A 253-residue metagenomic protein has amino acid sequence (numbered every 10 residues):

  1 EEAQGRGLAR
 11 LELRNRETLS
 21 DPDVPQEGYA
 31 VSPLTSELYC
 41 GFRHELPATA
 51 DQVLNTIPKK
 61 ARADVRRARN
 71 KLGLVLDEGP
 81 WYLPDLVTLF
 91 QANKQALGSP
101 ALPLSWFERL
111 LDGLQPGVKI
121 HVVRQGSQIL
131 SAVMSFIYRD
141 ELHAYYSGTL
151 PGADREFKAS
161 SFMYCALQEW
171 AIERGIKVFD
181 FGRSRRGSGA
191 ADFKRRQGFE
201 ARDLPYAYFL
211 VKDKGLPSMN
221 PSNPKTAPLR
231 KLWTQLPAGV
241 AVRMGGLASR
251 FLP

Functional and structural regions predicted by a protein language model:
E1-Q4, Y164-I172: A conserved short alpha-helix in the GNAT/GCN5 acetyltransferase fold that borders and helps form the acetyl-CoA
G5-N15, A171-G182: Conserved GNAT acetyl-CoA-binding A-motif
L8, G73-L74, I176, F199: Short glycine/serine/threonine/alanine-rich loop segments
L11, L76-D77, F179, R202: A local structural micro-motif
R14, G79-P80, G182, P205: Short loop/turn and capping residues at structural boundaries
N15-E156, C165, E169: A conserved beta-strand-loop-helix scaffold within acyl/acetyltransferase catalytic domains
E27-Q52, K177-P253: Active-site/acyl-donor-binding loops of N-acyltransferases
S160: Short, conserved phosphate/pyrophosphate- and ester-handling motifs at nucleotide-, phospho-/glycolipid
